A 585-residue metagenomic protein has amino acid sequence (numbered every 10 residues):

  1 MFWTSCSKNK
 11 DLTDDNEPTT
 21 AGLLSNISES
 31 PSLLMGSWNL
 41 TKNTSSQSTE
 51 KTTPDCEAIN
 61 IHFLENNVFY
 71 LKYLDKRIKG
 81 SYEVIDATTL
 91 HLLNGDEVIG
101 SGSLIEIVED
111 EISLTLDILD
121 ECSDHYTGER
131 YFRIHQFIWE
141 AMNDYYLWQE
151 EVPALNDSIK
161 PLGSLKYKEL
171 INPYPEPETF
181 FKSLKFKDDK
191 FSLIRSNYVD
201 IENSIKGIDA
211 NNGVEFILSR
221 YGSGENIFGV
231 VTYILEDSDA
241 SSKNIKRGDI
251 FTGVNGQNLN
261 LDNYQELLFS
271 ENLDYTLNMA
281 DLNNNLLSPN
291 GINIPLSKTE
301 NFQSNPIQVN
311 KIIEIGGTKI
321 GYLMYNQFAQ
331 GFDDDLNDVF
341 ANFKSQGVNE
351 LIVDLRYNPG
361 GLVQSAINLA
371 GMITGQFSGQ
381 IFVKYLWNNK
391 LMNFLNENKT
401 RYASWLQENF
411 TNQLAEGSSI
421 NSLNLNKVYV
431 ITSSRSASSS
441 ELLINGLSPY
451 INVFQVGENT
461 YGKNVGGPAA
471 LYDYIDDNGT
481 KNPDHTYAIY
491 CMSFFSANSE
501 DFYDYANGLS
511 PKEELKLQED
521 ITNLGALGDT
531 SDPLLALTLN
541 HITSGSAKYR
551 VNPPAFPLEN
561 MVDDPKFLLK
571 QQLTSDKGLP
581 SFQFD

Functional and structural regions predicted by a protein language model:
F2-L33, C122-F132: Bacterial Sec-dependent N-terminal signal peptides
T19-P54, E83, Y131: Tryptophan-anchored aromatic micro-motifs
G22-I27, Y82-A87, S113-F132, L296-F302: Edge beta-strand at a domain terminus
E50-L90: N-terminal glycine/threonine-rich, aromatic-flanked beta-hairpin/loop signature
K51-P54, L90-V108: An anionic, turn-rich surface loop/hairpin at beta-sheet edges that serves as a generic interaction/coordination patch
R130-E350, S365, M372-G375, F556-D585: Flexible, low-complexity junctional segments that flank or bridge functional domains
Y322-L323, Q327-E350, P359-D585: C-terminal "post-core" interaction segments
